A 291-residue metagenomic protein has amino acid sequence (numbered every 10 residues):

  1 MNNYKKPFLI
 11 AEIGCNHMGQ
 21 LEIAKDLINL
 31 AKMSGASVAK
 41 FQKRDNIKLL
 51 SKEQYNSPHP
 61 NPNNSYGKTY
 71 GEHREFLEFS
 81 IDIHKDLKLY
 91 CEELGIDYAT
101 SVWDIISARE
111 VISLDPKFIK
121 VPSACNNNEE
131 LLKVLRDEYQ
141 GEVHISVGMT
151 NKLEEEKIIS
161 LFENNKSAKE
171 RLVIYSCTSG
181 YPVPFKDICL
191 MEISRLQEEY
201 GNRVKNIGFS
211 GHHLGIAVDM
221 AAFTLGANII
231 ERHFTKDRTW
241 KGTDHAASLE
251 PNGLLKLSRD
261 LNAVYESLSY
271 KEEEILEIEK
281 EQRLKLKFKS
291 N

Functional and structural regions predicted by a protein language model:
M1-N291: Catalytic cores and adjacent flexible loops of soluble metabolic enzymes that perform enolate/carbanion chemistry on
